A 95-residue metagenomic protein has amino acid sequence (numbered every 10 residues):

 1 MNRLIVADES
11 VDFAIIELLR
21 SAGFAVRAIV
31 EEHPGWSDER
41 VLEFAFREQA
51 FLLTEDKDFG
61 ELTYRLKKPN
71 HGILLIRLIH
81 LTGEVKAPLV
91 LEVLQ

Functional and structural regions predicted by a protein language model:
R3-A50: N-terminal first-folded block
S10-D12, G35, D58-E61, H80: Residue-level preference for alpha-helix termini and adjacent loops
A22-F24, E55, P69: Short, conserved active-site loops that position catalytic residues or coordinate cofactors/metal ions across diverse
R40, T54-K57, V85: Generic alpha-helix structural propensity
F46-T63: Acidic, metal-binding active-site segment of PIN/NYN-like and related structure-specific nucleases
G60-L94: Mid-chain, well-packed structural core segment of small domains
